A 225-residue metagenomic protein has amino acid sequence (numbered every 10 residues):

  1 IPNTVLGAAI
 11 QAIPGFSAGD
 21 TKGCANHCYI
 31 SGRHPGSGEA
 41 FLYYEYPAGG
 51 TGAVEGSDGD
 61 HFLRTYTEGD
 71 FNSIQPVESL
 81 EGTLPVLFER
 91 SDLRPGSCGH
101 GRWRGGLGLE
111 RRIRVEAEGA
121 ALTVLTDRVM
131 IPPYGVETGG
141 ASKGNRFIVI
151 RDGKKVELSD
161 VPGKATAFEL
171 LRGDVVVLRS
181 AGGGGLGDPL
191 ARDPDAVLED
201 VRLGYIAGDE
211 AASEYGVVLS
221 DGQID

Functional and structural regions predicted by a protein language model:
I1-D225: Glycine/proline-enriched, intrinsically flexible loops and inter-domain linkers
